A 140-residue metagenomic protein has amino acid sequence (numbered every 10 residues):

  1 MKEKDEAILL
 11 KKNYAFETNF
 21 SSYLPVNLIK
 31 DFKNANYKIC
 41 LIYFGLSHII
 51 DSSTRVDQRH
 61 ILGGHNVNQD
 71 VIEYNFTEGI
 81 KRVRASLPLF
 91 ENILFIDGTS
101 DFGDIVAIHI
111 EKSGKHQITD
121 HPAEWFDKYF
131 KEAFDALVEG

Functional and structural regions predicted by a protein language model:
M1-F44, G79, L94: Glycine-rich phosphate-binding loop used to anchor ATP phosphates in small-molecule kinases, encompassing both
E17, S21, H48, N68-V71 (+1 more regions): Alpha-helix N-cap/loop-to-helix boundary motif
S21-S22, G45-I50, S100-F102: Conserved nucleotide-binding/hydrolysis micro-motifs of P-loop NTPases
F32-L62: A contiguous binding-surface segment within folded domains or other stable secondary-structure elements
R55-G140: Conserved GTP-binding G-domain of TRAFAC-class P-loop NTPases and closely related GTPase folds
